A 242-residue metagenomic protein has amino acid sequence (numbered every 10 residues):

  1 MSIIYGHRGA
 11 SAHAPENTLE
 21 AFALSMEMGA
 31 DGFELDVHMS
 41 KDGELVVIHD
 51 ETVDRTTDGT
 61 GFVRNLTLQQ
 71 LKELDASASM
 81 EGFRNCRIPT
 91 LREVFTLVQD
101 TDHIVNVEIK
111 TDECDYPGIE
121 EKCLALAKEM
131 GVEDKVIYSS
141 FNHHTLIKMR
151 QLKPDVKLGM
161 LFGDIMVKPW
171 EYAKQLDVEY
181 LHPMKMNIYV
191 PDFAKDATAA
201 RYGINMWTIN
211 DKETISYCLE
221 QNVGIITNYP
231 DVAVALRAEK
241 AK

Functional and structural regions predicted by a protein language model:
M1-K242: Phosphate-group recognition and catalysis centered on beta-loop-alpha active-site segments
